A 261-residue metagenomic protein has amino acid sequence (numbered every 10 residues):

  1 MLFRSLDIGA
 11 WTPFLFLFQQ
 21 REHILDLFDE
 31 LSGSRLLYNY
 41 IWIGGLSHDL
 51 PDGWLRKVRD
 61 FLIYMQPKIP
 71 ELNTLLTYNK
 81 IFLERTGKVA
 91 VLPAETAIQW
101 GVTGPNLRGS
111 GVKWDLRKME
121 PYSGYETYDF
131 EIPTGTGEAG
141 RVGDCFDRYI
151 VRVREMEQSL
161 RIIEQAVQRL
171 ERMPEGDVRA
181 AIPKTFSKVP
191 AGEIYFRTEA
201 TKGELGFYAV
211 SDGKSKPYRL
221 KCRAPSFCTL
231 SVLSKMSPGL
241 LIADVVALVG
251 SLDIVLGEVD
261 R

Functional and structural regions predicted by a protein language model:
M1-R219, R223-R261: Active-site bordering "gate/hinge" segments that shape substrate access to catalytic or cofactor-binding pockets
